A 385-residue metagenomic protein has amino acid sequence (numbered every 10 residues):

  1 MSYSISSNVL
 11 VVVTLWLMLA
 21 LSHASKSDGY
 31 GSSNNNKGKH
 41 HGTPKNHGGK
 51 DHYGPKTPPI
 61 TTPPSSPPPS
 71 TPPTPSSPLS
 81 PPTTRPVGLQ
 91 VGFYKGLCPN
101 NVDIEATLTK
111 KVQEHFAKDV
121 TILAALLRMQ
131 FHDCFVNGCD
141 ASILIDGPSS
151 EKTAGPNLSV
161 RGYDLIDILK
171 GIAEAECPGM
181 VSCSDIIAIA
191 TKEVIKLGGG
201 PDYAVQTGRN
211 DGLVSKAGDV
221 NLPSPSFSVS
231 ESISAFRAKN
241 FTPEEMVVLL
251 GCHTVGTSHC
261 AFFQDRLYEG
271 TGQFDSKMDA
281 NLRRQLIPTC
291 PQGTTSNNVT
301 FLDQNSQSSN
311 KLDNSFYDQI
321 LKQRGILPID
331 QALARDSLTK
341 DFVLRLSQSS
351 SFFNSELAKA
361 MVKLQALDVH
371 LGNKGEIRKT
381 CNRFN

Functional and structural regions predicted by a protein language model:
S2-N385: Catalytic cores of secreted/periplasmic or lumenal enzymes
